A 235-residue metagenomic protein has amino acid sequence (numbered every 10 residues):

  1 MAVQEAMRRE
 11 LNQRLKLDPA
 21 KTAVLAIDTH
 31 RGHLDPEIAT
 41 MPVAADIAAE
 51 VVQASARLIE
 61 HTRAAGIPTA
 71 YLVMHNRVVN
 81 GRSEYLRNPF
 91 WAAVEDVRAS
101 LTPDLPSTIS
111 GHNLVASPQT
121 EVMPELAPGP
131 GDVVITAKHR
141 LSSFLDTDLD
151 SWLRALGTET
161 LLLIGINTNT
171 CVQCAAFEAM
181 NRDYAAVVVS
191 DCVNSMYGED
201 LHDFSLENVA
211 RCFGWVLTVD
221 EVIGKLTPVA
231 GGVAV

Functional and structural regions predicted by a protein language model:
M1-A23, E60, A64-A65, N88-V235: Active-site-adjacent betaalpha module
A20, I38-T62, G66-V73: A short alpha/beta connector and helix-capping loop motif
A23-H33: Acidic-leg catalytic submotif of subtilisin-like serine proteases
I27, I67-N76, N80, V189: Short beta-strand segments at enzyme active-site cores
H33, T40-I47, I109, L161-L162: Surface-exposed cleft-lining segments at the edges of enzyme active sites
H33-L34, M196: Catalytic P-loop NTPase motifs of RecA-like helicase/translocase cores
P36-V43, E84-L86, A179: Surface-exposed, active-site-proximal loop segments in enzymatic domains
L72-H75, R82, K138, I166: Short, well-ordered beta-to-alpha junction loops that form the rim of enzyme active sites and present histidine/acidic
